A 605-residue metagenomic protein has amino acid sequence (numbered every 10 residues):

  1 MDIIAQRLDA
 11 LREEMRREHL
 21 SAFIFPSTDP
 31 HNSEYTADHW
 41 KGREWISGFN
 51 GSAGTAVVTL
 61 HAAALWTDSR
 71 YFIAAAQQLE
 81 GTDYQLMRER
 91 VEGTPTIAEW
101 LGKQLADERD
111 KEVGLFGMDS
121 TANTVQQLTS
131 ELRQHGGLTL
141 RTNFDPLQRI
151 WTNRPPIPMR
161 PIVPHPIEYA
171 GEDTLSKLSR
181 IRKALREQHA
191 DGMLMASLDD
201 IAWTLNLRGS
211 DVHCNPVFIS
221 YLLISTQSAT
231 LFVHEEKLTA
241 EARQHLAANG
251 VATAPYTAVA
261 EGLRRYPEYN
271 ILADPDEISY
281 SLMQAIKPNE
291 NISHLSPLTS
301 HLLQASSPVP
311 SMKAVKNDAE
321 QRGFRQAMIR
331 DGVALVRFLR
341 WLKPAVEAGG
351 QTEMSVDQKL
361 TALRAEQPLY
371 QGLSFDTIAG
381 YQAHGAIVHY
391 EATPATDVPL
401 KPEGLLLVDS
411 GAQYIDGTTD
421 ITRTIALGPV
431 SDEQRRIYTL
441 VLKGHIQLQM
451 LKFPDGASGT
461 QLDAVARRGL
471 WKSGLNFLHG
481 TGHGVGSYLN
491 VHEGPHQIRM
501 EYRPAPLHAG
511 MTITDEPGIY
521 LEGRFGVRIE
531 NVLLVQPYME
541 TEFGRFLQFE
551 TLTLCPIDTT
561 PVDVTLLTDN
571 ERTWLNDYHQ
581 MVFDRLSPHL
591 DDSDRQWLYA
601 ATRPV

Functional and structural regions predicted by a protein language model:
M1-V605: Active-site neighborhoods and metal-handling regions in enzymes and metal-associated proteins
